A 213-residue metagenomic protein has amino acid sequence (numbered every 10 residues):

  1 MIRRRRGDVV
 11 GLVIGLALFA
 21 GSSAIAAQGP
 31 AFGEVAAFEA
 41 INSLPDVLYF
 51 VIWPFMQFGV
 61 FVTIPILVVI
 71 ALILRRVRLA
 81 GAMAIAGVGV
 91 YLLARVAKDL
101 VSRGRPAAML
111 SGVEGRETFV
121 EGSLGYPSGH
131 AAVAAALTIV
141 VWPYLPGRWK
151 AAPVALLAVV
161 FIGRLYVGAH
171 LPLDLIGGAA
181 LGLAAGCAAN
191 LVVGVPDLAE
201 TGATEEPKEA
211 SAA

Functional and structural regions predicted by a protein language model:
M1-T63, K98-V120, A210-A213: N-terminal transmembrane-helix/juxtamembrane module of multi-pass inner/ER membrane proteins
R6-G15, P65-L93: Interfacial segments of alpha-helical transmembrane regions
F19-S23, V88-V96, L156-A169: Aromatic-anchored segments of alpha-helical transmembrane domains
F38, A94-S102, W142, A189-G194: Membrane-water interface at transmembrane helix exits
V47-L48, R75-A80, L145-A152: Membrane-helix interface segments
F55-R75, V133-A135, V141: Hydrophobic alpha-helical transmembrane segments
A84-V96, A180, A184-A188: Hydrophobic, lipid-facing residues on alpha-helical transmembrane segments of integral membrane proteins
G112-A213: Membrane-embedded catalytic cores of phosphoryl/pyrophosphoryl-handling enzymes
